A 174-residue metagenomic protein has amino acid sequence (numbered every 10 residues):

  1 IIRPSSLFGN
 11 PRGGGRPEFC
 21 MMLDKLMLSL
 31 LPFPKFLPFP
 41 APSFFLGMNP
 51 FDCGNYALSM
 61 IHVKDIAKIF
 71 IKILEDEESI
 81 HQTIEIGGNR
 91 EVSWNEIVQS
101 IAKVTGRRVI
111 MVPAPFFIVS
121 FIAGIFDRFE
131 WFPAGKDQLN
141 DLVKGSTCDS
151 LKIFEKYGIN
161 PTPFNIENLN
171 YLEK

Functional and structural regions predicted by a protein language model:
I1-M27: Glycine-/Pro-rich loop/turn segments that contact NAD(P) or position catalytic residues in Rossmann-like domains
P11, Y56, N89-R90: Gly/Ser/Thr-rich beta-alpha loop segments that engage phosphate groups in nucleotides
M22-I61, D65, I69-I73, E77-E78 (+1 more regions): A conserved pocket-lining segment of Rossmann-fold NAD(P)-dependent short-chain dehydrogenase/reductase
A67-A134, C148-K174: Mid/C-terminal beta-alpha module of Rossmann-like enzyme folds, strongest in SDR-family dehydrogenases/epimerases
